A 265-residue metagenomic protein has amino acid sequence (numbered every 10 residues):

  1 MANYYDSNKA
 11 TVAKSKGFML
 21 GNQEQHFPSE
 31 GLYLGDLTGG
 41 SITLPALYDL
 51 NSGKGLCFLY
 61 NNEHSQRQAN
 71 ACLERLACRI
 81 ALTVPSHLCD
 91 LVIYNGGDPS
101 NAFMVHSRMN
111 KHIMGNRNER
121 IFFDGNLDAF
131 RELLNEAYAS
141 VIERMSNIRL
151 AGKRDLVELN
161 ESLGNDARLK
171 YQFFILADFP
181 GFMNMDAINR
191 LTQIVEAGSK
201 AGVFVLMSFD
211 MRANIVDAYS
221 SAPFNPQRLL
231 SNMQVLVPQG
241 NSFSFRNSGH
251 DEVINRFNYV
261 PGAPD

Functional and structural regions predicted by a protein language model:
A2-Q25: Long, low-complexity segments enriched in small/aliphatic residues
A2-Y4, R154-V157: Long, charged, glycine-rich C-terminal linkers/tails
G17-R154, E161-P261: P-loop NTPase catalytic phosphate-binding loop
D265: Conserved glycine-bearing catalytic or ligand-binding loops at nucleotide- and phosphate-handling centers of large
